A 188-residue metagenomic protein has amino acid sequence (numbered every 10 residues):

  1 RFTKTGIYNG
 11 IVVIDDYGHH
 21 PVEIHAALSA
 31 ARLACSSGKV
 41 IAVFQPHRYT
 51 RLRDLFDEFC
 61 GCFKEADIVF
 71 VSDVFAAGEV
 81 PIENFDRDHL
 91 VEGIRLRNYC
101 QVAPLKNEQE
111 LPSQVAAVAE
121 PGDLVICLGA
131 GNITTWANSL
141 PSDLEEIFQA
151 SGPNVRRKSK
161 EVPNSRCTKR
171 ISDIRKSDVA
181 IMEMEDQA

Functional and structural regions predicted by a protein language model:
R1-I68: Nucleotide phosphate-binding/pyrophosphate-handling subdomain across enzymes that bind or process nucleotide phosphates
H19, P46-Y49, V74-A77, A130-I133: Short glycine-rich anion-binding loops that position phosphate/pyrophosphate groups of nucleotides and phosphorylated
C60-P121: C-terminal helical cap/extension that packs against the catalytic core of soluble nucleotide-cofactor enzymes
E110-P141: A glycine-rich beta-strand to alpha-helix segment that forms a phosphate/ribose-binding loop at ligand/cofactor sites
V179-Q187: Short, intrinsically disordered C-terminal tails of secreted or membrane-associated proteins
